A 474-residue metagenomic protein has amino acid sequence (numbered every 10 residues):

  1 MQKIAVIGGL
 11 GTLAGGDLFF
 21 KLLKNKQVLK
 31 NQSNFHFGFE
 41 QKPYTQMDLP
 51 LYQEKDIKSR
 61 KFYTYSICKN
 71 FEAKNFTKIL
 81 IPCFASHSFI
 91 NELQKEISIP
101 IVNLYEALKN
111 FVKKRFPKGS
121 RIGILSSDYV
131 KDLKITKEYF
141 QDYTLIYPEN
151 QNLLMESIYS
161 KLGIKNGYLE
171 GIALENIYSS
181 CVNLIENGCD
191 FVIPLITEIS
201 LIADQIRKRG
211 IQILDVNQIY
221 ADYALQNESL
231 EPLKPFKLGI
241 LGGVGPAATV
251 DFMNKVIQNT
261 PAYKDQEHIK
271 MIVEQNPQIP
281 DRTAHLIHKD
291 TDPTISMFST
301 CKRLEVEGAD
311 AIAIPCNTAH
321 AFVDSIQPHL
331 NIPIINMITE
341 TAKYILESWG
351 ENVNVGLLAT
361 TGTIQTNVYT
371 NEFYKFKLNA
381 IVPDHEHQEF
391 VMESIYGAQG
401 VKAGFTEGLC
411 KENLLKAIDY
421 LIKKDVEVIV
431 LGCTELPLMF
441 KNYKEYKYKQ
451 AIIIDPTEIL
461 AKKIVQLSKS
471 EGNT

Functional and structural regions predicted by a protein language model:
M1-T474: Non-catalytic structural scaffold of enzyme domains
